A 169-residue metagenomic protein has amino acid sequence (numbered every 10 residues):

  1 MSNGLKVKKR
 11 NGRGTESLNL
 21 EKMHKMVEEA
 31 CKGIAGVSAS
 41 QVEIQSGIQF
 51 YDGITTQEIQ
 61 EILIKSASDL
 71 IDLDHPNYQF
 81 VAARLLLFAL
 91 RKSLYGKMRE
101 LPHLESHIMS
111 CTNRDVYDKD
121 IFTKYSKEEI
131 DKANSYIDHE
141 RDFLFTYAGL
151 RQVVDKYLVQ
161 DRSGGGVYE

Functional and structural regions predicted by a protein language model:
M1-E169: Extended catalytic cores of very large enzyme megasubunits
